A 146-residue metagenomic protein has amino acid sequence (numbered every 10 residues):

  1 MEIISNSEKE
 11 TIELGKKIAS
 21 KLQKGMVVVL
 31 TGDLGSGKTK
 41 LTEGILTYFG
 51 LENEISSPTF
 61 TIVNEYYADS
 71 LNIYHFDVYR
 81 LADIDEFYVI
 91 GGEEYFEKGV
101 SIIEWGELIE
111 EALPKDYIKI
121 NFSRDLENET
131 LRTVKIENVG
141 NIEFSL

Functional and structural regions predicted by a protein language model:
M1, T47, E93-L146: Short phosphate-coordinating micro-motif centered on Lys-Gly-acidic
M1-K17: N-terminal pre-Walker A segment at the start of P-loop NTPase domains
A19-G25: Phosphate-binding P-loop
V28-L30: Hydrophobic anchor at the beta1->P-loop junction of P-loop NTPases
L34: The conserved Walker
K38: Conserved lysine of the Walker
L51-Y66: Short beta-strand-centered segment that lines the nucleotide-binding/catalytic pocket of NTP-utilizing
E65-E107: Conserved nucleotide-sensing/catalytic segment adjacent to the nucleotide-binding pocket in NTP-handling enzymes
